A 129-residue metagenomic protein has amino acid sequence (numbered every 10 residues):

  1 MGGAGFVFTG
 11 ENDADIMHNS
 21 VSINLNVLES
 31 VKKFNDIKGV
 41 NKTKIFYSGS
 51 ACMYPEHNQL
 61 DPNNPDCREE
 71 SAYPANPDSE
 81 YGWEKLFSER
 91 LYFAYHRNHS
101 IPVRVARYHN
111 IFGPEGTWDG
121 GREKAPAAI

Functional and structural regions predicted by a protein language model:
M1-P114: N-terminal Rossmann-like NAD(P)+-binding domain of SDR-like oxidoreductases, especially those catalyzing
V27, P126-I129: Short, Lys/Arg-enriched charge-dense amphipathic segments
E115-A127: Substrate-binding strand-loop-helix patch in Rossmann-like NAD(P)-dependent oxidoreductase/epimerase domains
